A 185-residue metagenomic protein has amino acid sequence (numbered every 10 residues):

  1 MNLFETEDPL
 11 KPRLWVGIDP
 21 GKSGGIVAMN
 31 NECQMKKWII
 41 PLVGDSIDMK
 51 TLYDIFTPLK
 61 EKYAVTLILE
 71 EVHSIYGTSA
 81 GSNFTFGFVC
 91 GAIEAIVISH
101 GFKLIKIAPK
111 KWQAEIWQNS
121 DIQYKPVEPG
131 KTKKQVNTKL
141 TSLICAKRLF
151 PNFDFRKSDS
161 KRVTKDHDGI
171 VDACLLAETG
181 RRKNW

Functional and structural regions predicted by a protein language model:
M1-W185: Phosphate- and other anionic-substrate recognition elements at nucleic-acid/protein interfaces
